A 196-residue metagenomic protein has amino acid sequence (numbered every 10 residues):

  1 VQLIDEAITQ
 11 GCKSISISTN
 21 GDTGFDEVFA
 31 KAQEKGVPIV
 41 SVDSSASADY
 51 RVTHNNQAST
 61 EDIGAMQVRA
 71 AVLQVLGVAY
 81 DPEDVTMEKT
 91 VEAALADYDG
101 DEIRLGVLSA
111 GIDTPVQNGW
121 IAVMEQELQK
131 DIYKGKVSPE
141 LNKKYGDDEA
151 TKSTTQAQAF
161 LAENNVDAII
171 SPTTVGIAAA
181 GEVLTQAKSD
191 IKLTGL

Functional and structural regions predicted by a protein language model:
V1-L196: A residue-level marker of the well-folded mature domains of exported/periplasmic proteins
